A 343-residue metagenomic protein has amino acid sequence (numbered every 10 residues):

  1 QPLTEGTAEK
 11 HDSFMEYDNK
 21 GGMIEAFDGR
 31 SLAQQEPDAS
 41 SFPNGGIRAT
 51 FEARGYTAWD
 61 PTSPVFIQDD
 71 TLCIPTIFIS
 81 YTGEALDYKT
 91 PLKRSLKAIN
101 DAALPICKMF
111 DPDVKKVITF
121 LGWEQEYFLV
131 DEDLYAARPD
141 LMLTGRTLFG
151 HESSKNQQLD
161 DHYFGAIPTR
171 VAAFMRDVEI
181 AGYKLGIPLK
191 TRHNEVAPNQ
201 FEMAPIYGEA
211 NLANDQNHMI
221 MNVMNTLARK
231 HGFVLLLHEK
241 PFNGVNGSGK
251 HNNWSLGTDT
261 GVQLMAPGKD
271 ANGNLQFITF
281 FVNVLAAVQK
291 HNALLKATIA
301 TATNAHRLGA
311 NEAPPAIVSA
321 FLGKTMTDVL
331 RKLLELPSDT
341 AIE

Functional and structural regions predicted by a protein language model:
P2-L237, F242-E343: Glycine-rich, acidic/polar active-site loops that bind/position phosphate-bearing ligands
